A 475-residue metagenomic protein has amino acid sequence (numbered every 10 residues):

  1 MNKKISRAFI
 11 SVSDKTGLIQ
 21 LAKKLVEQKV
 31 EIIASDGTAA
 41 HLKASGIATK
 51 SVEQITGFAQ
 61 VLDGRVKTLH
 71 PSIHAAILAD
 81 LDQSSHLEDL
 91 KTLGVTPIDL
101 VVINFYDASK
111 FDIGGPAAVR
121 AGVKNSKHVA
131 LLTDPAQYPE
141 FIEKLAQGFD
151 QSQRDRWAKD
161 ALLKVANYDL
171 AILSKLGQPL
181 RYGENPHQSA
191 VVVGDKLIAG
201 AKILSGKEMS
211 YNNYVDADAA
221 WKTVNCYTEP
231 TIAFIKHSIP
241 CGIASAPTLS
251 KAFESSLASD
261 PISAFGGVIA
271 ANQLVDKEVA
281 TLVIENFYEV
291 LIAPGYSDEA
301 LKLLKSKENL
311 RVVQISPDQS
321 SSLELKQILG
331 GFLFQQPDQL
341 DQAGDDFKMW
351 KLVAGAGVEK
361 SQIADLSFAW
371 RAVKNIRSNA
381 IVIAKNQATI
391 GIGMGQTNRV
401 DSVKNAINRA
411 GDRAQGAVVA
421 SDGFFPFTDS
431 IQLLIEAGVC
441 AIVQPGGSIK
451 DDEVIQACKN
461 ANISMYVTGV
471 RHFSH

Functional and structural regions predicted by a protein language model:
K4-S6, S11-V26, A158, L162 (+5 more regions): Intrinsically disordered, low-complexity segments enriched in small residues
S6, D99, P230, E289 (+2 more regions): Short acidic/polar active-site loop segments enriched in Thr and Asp
S6-R7, V95-A201, E285-N286, Y296-K305 (+2 more regions): Internal alpha/beta core interface subdomains
S11, S109-D112, L131, Q147 (+13 more regions): Hydrophobic alpha-helical scaffolding
T16-L21, L25-V95, G242-Q335, Q396-H475: Feature captures the catalytic cores and cofactor-binding loops of soluble hydro-lyases/lyases that act on carboxylate
I19-Q28, L100-F111, P116-A117, A220-E229 (+1 more regions): Short, hydrophobic/aliphatic alpha-helical segments
S174-A380, A384-T389, V400-V403, N408-R413: Long, structured protein-protein interaction/assembly regions in large complexes
